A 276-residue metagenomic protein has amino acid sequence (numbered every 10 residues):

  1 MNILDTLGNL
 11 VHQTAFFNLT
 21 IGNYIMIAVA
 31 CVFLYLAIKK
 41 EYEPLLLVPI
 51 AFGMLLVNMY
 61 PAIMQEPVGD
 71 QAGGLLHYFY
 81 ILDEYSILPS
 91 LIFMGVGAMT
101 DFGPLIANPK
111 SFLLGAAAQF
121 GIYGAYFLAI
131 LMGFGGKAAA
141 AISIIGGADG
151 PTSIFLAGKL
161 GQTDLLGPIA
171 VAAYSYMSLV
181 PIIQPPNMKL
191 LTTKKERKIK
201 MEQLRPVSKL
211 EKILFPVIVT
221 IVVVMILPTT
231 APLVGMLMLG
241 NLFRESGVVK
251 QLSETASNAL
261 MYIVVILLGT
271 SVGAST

Functional and structural regions predicted by a protein language model:
M1-N18, Y24, P186-F215, V248-E254: Intrinsically disordered, low-complexity non-transmembrane regions of multi-pass membrane transporters
M1-Q71: N-terminal alpha-helical transmembrane segments of multi-pass membrane transport and channel/translocase proteins
I38-L47, E66, Y78-F79, M99-L114 (+2 more regions): Interfacial helix-loop-helix linkers and transmembrane-helix boundary segments in multi-pass membrane proteins
L56, L82-I106, G240-F243, M261-T276: Hydrophobic transmembrane alpha-helices of secondary-active transporters and Na+-translocating membrane complexes
Y85, F93-M99, L114-G124, L128 (+2 more regions): Alpha-helical membrane segments and immediately flanking helix-loop junctions that form or couple to the substrate/ion
D164-I182: Alpha-helical transmembrane segments
M177-P181, M188-R244: Core mid-bundle transmembrane helix pairs that form the ion/substrate translocation pathway in diverse multi-pass
T220-T276: Transmembrane helical segments that form the transport core of multi-pass membrane transport proteins
